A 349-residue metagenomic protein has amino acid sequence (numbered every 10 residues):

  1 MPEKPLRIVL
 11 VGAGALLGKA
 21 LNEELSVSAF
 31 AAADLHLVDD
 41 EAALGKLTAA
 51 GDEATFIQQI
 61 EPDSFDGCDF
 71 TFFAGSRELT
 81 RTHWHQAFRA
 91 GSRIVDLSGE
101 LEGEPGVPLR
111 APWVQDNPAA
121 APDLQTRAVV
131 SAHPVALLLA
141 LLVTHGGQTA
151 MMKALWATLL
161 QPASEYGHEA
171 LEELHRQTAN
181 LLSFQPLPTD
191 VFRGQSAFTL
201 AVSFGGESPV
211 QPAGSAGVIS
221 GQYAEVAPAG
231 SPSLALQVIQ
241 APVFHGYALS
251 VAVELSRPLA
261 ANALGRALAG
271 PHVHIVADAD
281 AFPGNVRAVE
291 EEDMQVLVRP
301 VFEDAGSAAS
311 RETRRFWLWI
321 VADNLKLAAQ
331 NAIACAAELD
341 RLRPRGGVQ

Functional and structural regions predicted by a protein language model:
M1-G194, S231-S233, G284-E290, V296-L297 (+3 more regions): N-terminal Rossmann-like NAD(P) cofactor-binding subdomain of oxidoreductases, focused on the glycine-rich
T71, A163-Q349: Charged docking surfaces used in two-component/phosphorelay signaling
